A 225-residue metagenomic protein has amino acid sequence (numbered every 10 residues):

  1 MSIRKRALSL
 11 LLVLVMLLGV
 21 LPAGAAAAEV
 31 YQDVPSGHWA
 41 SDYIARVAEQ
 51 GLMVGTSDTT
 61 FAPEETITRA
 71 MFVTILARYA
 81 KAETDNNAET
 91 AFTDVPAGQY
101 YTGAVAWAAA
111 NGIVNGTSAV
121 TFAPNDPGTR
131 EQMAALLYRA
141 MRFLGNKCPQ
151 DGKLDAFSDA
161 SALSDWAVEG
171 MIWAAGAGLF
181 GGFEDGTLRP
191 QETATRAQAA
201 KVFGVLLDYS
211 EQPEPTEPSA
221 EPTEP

Functional and structural regions predicted by a protein language model:
S2-S41, E49, V54-A104, N111-Q132 (+3 more regions): Feature responds to low-complexity, polar/acidic, surface-exposed segments characteristic of secreted/exported proteins
M171: Catalytic cores of secreted/periplasmic or lumenal enzymes
